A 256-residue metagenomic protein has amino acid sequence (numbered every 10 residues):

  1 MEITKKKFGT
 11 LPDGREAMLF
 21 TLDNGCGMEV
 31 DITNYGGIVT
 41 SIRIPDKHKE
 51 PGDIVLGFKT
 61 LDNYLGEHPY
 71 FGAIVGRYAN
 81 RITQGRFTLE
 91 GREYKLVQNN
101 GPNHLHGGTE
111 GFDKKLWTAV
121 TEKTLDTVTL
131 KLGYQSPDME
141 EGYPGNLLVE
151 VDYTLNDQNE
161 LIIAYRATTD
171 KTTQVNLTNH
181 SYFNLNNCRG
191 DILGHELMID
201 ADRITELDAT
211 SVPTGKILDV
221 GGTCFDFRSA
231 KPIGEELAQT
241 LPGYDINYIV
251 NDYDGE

Functional and structural regions predicted by a protein language model:
M1-E256: An exposed, glycine/acidic-rich loop-and-rim segment of catalytic or binding clefts
